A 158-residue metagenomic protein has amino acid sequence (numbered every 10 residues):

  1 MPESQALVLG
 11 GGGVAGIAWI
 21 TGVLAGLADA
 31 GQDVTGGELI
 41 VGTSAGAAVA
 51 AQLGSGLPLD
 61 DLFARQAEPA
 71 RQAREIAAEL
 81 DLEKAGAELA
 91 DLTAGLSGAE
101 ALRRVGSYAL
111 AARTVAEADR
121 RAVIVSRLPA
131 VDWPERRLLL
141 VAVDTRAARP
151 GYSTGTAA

Functional and structural regions predicted by a protein language model:
M1-T43, A51-A158: Patatin-like phospholipase
